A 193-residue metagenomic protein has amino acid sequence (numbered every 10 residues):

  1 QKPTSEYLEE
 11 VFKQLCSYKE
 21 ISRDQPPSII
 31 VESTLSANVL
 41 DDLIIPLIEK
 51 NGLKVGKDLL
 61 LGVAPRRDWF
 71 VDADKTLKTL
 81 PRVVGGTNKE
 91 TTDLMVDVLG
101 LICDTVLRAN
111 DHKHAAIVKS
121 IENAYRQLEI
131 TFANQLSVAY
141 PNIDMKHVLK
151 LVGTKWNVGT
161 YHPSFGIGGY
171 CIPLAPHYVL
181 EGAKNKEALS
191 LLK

Functional and structural regions predicted by a protein language model:
Q1-K193: Structural/interface elements that position substrates and couple domains in central-metabolism enzymes
